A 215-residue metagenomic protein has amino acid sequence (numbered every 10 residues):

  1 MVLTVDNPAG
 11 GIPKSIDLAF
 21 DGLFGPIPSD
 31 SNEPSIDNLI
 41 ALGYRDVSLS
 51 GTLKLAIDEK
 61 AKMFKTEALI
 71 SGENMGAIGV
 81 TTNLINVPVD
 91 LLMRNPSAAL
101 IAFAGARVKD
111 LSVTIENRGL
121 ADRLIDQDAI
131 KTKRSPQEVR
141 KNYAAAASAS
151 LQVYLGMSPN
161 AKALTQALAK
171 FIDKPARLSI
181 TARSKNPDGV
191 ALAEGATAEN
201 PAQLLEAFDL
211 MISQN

Functional and structural regions predicted by a protein language model:
M1-N215: Glycine-rich, small/hydroxylated-residue low-complexity segments
